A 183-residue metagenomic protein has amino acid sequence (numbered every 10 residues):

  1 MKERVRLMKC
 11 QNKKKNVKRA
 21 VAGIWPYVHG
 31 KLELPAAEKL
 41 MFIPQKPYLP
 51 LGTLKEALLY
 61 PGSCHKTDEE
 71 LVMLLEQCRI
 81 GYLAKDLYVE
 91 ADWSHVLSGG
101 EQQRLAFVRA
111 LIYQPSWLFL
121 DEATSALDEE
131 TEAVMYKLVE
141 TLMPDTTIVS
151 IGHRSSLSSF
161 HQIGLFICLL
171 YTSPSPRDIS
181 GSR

Functional and structural regions predicted by a protein language model:
A22-G23: Helix-to-loop junction immediately C-terminal to a conserved catalytic motif
P47-D92: Conserved "ABC signature" C-loop
L105-A110, S150: ABC ATPase nucleotide-binding domain "signature" region
I112-S116, D145: A short, proline-enriched helix->beta-strand linker immediately N-terminal to the Walker B motif in ABC-type P-loop
L118-E122: Catalytic Walker B motif of ABC-type/P-loop ATPase nucleotide-binding domains
E140-G152, S158-S159: Conserved catalytic loops of ABC-family nucleotide-binding domains
Y171-R183: Single conserved hydrophobic/aromatic residue that forms the stacking wall/gate of nucleotide- or nucleobase-binding
